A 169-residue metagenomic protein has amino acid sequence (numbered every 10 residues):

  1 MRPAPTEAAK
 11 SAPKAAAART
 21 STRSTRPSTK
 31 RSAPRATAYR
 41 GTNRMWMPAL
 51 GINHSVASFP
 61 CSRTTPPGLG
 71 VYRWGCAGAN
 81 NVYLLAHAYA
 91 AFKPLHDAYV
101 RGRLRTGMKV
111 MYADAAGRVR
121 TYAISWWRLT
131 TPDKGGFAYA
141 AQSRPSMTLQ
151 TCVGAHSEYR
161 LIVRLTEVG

Functional and structural regions predicted by a protein language model:
R2-G169: Solvent-exposed, non-transmembrane regions of membrane-associated and secreted proteins
